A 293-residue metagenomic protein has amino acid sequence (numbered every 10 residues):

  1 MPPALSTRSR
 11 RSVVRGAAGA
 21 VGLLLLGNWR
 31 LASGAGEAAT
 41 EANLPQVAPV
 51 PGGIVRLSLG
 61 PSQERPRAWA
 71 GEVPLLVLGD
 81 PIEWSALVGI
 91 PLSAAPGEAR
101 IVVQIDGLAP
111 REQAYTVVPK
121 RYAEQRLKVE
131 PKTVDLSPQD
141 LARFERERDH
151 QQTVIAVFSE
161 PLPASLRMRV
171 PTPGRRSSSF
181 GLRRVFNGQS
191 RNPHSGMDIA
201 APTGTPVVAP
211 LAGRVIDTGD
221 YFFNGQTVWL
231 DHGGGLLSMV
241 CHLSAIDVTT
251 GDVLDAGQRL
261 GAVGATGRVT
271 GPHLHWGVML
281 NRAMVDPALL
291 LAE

Functional and structural regions predicted by a protein language model:
M1-R11, A17-G27: N-terminal secretory signal peptides
A35-Q113: Cationic-aromatic interfacial patches
G60, D106, D220, Q258-R259 (+1 more regions): Short, surface-exposed secondary-structure boundary micro-motifs
E72, I101, R176, G213 (+1 more regions): Terminal peptide-recognition signature
A114-N224: Surface-exposed, glycine-biased beta-strand/turn segments
S195, P210-S244, P272, G277: Zn2+-dependent peptidoglycan hydrolase active-site motif and core
P206-D217, A245-V263: Short, well-structured beta-strand-loop connectors
Q226-H232, D252-E293: Conserved, short, structured surface segments that act as functional micro-motifs
